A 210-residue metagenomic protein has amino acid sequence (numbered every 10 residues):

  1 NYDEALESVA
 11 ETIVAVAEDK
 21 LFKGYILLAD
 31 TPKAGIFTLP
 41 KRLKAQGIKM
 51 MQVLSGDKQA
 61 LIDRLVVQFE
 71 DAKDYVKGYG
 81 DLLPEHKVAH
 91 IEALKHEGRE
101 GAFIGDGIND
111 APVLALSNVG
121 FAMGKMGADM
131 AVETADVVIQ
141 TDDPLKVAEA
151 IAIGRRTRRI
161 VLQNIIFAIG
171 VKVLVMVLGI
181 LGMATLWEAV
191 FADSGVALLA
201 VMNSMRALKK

Functional and structural regions predicted by a protein language model:
N1-Y2: Short beta-strand boundary microenvironments
A5-A10: Short loop/turn motifs at secondary-structure junctions and domain boundaries
T12, V16-Q163, V171: Conserved ATP-binding TGD loop and adjacent catalytic N/P-domain core of P-type ATPases
L54, A184-T185: Helix N-cap / loop-to-helix initiation motif
L162-A184, V190-M205: Alpha-helical transmembrane segments of multi-pass membrane proteins, especially the membrane-embedded transport
R206-K210: A cytosolic-side transmembrane-helix exit/cap motif
